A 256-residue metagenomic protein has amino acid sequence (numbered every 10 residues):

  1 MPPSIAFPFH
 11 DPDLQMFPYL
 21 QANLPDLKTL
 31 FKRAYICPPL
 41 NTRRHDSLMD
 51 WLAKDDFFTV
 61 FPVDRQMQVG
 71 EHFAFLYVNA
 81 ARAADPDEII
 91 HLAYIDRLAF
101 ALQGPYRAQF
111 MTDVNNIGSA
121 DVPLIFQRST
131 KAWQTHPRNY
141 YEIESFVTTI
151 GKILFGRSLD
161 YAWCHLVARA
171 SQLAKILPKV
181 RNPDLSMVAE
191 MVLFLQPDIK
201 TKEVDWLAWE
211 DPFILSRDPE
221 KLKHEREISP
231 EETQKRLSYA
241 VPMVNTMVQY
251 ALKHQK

Functional and structural regions predicted by a protein language model:
D11-K32, T42-H45: Short, well-formed alpha-helical segments that are part of the catalytic scaffolds of diverse glycosyltransferases
Y19, L185, A189-K256: C-terminal catalytic/acceptor-binding lobe
R65-F75: A short, glycine-/small-residue-rich helix N-cap motif at loop->alpha-helix starts within glycosyltransferase
A74-I89: Active-site nucleotide-sugar/metal-binding loop of Leloir-type enzymes
D87-F100: Short beta-strand-to-loop acidic/aromatic patch adjacent to the donor-nucleotide binding site
R97-W133: Conserved donor-nucleotide/metal-binding helix-loop-beta segment in metal-dependent transferases, i.e., the alpha-helix
G118-L159: Short, flexible, basic/aromatic active-site loop/helix in glycosyltransferases
Y161-L177: Conserved nucleotide-sugar donor-binding and metal-coordinating catalytic region shared by glycosyltransferases
